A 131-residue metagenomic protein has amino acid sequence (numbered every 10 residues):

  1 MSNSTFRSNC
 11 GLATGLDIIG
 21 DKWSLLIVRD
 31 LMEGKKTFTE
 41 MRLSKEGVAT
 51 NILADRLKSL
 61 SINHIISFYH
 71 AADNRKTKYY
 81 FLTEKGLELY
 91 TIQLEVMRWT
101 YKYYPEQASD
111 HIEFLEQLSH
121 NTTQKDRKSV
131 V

Functional and structural regions predicted by a protein language model:
M1-C10, I18-K22, S44, R56 (+2 more regions): Recognition helices and adjacent regulatory flanks at domain boundaries
C10-I52: N-terminal helix-turn-helix DNA-binding core of bacterial DNA-binding proteins
G20, A72-E95: Basic, amphipathic "hinge/linker" alpha-helix immediately C-terminal to the N-terminal HTH DNA-binding motif
W23, H64-I65: Glycine-centered, phosphate/nucleic-acid-interacting loop/turn motifs that mediate DNA/RNA or nucleotide
T39-E40, K58, K78: Residues within the helices of the helix-turn-helix
L53-N63: Basic amphipathic alpha-helical segments that dock to polyanions
F68: Short beta-strand "wing" residues that participate in macromolecule-binding interfaces
T91-V131: C-terminal regulatory/oligomerization modules of transcriptional regulators
